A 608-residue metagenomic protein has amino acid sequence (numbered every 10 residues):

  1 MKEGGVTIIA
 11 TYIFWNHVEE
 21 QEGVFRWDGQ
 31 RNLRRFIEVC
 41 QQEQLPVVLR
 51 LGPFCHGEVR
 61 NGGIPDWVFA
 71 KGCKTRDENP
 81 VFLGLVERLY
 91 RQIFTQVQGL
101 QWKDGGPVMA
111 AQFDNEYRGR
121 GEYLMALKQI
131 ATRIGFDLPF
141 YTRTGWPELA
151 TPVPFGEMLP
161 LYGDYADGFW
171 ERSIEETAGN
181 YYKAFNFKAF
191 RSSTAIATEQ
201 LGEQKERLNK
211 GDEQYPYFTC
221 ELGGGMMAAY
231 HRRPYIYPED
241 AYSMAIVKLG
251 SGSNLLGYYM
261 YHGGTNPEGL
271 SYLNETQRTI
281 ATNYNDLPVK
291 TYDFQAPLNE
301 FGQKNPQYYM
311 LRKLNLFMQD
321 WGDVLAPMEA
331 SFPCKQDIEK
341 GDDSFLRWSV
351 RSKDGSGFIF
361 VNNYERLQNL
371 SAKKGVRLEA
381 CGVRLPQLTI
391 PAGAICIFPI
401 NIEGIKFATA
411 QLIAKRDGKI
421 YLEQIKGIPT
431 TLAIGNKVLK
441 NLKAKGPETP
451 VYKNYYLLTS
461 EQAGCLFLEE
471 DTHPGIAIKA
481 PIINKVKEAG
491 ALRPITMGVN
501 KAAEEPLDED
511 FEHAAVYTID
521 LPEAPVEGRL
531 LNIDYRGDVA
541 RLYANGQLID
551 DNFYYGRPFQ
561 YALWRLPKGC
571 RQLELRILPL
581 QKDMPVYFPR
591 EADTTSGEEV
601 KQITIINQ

Functional and structural regions predicted by a protein language model:
M1-R60, K128-R133: Aromatic-lined substrate-binding rim segments of carbohydrate-active enzymes
Q42-V48, C55-A197, E203-A228, G250-S253: Active-site region of glycoside hydrolase catalytic domains
K71, F82-Q96, D104-Q112, R118-A131 (+6 more regions): Carbohydrate-binding surfaces of carbohydrate-active enzymes
A515-Y517, R557-Y561: Short strand-edge motifs at loop-to-beta-strand transitions and within beta-strands of extracellular beta-rich domains
E523-A544, N552-F553, R576: Aromatic-lined ligand-binding clefts that engage carbohydrates, nucleic acids, or primary amines
R565-C570: Surface-exposed, short loops/turns at beta-strand junctions within beta-sandwich domains
L575-D583: Short beta-strand-plus-loop segments that form exposed binding edges in beta-rich domains
D583-Q608: Exposed low-complexity, polar/acidic, P/S/T/G-rich flexible segments that act as propeptides, protease-susceptible
